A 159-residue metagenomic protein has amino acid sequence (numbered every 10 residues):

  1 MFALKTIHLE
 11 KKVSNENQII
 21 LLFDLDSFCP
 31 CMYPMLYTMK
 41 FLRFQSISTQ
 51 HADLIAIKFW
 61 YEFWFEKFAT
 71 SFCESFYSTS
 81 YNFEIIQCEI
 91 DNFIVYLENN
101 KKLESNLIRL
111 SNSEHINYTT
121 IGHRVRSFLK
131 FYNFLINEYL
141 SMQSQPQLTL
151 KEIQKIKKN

Functional and structural regions predicted by a protein language model:
M1-Q45: Basic/aromatic DNA-contact patch characteristic of tyrosine site-specific recombinases
Y33-S48, I57-N159: N-terminal core-binding DNA-recognition domain of tyrosine recombinases/integrases
